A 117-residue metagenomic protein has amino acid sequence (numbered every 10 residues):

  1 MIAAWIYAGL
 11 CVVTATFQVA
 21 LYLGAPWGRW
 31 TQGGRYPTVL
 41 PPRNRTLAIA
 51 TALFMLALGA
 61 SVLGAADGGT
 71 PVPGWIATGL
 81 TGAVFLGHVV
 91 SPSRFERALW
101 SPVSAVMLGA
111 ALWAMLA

Functional and structural regions predicted by a protein language model:
M1-I6, A117: Feature marks short, highly hydrophobic, charge-poor N-terminal signal-anchor/signal peptide-like helices that anchor
I6-A20: N-terminal signal-anchor transmembrane alpha helix
G24-A48: Interfacial loop at the N-terminal end of multi-pass membrane proteins
G34-R35, G69-P73, F95-S104: Non-cytosolic membrane-interface motifs at loop->transmembrane helix junctions
R45-V62, G82, S104-A105: Core segments of transmembrane alpha-helices that mediate helix-helix packing or line hydrophobic substrate/ligand
A57-H88: Mid-chain, well-packed structural core segment of small domains
G64-A65, A111-A117: Juxtamembrane boundary at the C-terminal end of a transmembrane helix
A83-L99, M115-L116: Membrane-helix boundary connector in multi-pass membrane proteins
